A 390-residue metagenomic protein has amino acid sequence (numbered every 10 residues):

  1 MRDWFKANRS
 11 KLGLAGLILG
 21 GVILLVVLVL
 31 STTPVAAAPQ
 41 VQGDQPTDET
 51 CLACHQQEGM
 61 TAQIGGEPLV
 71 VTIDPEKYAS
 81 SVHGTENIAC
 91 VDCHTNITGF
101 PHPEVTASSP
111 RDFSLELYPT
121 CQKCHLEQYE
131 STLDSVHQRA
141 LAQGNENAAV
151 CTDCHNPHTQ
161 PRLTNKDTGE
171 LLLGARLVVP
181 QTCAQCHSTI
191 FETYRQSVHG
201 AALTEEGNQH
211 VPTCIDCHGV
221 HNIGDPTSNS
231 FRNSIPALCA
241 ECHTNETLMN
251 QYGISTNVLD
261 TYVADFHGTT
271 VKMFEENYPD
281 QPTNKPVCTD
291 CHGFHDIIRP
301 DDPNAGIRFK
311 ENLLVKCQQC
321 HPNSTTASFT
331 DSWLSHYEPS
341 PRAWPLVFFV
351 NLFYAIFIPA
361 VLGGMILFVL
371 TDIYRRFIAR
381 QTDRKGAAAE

Functional and structural regions predicted by a protein language model:
R2-E390: Short sequence/structural segments immediately N-terminal
